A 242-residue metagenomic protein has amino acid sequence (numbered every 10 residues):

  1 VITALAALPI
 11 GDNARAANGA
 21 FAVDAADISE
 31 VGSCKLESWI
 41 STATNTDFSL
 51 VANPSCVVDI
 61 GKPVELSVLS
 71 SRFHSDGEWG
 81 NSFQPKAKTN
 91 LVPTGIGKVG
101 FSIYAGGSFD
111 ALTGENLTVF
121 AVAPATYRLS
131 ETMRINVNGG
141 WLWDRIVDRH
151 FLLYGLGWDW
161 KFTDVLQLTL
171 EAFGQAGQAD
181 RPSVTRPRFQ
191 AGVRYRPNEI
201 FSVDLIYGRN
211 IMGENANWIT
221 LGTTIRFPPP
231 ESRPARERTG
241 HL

Functional and structural regions predicted by a protein language model:
L5-N13: C-terminal segment of classical bacterial N-terminal signal peptides
A14-L242: Transmembrane beta-barrel domains of Gram-negative outer membranes and organellar outer membranes
